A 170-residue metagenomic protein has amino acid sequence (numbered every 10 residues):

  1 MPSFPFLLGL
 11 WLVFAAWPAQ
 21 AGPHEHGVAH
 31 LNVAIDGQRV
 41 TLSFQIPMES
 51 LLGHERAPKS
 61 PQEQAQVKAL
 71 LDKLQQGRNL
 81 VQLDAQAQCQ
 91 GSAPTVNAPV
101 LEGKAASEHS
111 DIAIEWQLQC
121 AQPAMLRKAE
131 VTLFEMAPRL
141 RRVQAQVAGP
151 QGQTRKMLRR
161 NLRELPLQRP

Functional and structural regions predicted by a protein language model:
M1-L7: Bacterial N-terminal signal peptides that target proteins for export
A16-P18: N-terminal signal peptide c-region/cleavage motif recognized by signal peptidases
G22-P170: N-terminal soluble domains immediately following signal/targeting peptides that reside in extracytoplasmic
